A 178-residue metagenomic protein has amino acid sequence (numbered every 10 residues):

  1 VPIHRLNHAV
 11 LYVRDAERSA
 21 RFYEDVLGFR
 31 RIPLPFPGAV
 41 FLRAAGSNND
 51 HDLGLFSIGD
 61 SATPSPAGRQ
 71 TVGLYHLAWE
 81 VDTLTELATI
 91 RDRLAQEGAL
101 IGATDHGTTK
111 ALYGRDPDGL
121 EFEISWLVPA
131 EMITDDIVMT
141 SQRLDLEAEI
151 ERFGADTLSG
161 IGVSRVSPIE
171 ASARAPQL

Functional and structural regions predicted by a protein language model:
V1, A67-G68, G102: Short helix-capping and inter-helix turn/linker motifs at the boundaries of alpha-helical repeat units
P2-H4, Y23: Short, surface-exposed connector motifs at secondary-structure boundaries
R5-R14, P64-R93, T108-L120: Vicinal oxygen chelate
L11-S57: Core segments of cupin and vicinal oxygen chelate
R18, F22, L34, L53 (+5 more regions): Catalytic cores of nucleotide-enabled group-transfer and carboxylate-activating enzymes in metabolic and assembly-line
R43, G54-F56, A78, R115 (+1 more regions): Residues in well-ordered beta-strands of folded domains
D50, D60-P64, P129-T134: A short local loop/turn or secondary-structure capping micro-motif enriched for an aromatic residue
R91-L178: Vicinal oxygen chelate
